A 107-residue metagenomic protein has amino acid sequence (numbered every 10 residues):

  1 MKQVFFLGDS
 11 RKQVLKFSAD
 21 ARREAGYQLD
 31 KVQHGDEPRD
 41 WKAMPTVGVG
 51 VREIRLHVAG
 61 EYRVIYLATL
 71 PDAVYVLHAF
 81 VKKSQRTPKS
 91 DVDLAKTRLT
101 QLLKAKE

Functional and structural regions predicted by a protein language model:
M1-E61, L70-V74, V81-E107: Basic, Lys/Arg-enriched alpha-helical interface segments
R63-I65: Short acidic loop-to-beta-strand element that houses the catalytic metal-binding Asp/Glu of nuclease active sites
